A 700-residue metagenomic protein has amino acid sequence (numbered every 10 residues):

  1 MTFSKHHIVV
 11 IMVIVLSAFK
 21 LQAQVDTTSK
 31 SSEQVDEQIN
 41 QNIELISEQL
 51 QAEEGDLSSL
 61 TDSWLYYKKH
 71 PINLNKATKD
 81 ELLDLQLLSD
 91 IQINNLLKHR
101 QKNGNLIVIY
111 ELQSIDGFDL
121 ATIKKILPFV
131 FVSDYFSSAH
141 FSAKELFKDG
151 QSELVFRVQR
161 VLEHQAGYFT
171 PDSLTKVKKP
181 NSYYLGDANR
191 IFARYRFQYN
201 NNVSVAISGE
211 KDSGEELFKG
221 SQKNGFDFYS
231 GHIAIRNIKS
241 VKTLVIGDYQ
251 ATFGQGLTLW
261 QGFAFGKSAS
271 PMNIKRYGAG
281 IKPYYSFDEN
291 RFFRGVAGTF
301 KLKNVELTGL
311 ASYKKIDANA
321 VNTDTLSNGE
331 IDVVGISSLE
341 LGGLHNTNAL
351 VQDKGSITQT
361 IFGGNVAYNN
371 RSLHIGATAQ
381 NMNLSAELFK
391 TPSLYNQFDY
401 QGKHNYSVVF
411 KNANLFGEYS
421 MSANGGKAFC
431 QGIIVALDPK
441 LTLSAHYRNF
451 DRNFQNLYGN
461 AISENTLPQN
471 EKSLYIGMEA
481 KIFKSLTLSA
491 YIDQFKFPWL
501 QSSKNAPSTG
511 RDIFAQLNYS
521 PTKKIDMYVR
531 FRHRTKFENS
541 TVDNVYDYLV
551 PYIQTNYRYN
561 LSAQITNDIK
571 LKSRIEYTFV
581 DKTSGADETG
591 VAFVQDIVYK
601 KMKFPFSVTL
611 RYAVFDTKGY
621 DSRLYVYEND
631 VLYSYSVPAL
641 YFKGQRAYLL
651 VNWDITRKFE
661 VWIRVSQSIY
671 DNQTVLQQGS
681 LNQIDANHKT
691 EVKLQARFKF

Functional and structural regions predicted by a protein language model:
M1-S29, F700: Bacterial Sec-dependent N-terminal signal peptides
F3, Q24-K219, N224-A234, K239 (+1 more regions): Compositionally biased linear targeting/interaction segments
V13, Y184-A188, R291, Q352-K390 (+1 more regions): Exposed, low-structure sequence patches enriched in small/polar residues
S208, V245, A297-K301, E306-L310 (+4 more regions): Residues within well-ordered beta-strands of beta-sheet-rich folds
E210-F228, K282-E289, Q352-G355, S420-S422 (+1 more regions): Outer-membrane beta-barrel proteins
K223, Q255, L259-F287, K315-V351 (+3 more regions): A subset of solvent-exposed loop/turn segments in beta-rich extracellular surface proteins, enriched in glycine
K223-I281, Y285-D317, V435-Q455, P605-Y620: Outer membrane beta-barrel
R291-F300, E306, I316-L326, G343-Y368 (+2 more regions): Non-catalytic interface/targeting segments
